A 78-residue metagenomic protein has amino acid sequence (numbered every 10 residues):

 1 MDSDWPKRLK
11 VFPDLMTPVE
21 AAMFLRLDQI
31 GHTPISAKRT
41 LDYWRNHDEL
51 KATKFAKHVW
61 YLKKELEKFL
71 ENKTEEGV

Functional and structural regions predicted by a protein language model:
D2, H58, K64-V78: A short, Lys/Arg-enriched interface patch at domain edges and termini
D2-R39: Polyanion-binding surface elements
R8, E49, Y61-L62, E71: Generic N-terminal leader/processing signal
M16-E20, K51, L62: Residues that mark the N-terminal boundary/hinge immediately upstream of a DNA-recognition element
E20, Q29-H32, F55, E71 (+1 more regions): Intrinsic disorder/low-complexity segments in short proteins, especially the signal peptide and propeptide regions
M23, Y43, K68, N72: Charged/polar, solvent-exposed surface patches and flexible loops
L25-W60: Major-groove DNA-recognition helix of helix-turn-helix-type DNA-binding domains
